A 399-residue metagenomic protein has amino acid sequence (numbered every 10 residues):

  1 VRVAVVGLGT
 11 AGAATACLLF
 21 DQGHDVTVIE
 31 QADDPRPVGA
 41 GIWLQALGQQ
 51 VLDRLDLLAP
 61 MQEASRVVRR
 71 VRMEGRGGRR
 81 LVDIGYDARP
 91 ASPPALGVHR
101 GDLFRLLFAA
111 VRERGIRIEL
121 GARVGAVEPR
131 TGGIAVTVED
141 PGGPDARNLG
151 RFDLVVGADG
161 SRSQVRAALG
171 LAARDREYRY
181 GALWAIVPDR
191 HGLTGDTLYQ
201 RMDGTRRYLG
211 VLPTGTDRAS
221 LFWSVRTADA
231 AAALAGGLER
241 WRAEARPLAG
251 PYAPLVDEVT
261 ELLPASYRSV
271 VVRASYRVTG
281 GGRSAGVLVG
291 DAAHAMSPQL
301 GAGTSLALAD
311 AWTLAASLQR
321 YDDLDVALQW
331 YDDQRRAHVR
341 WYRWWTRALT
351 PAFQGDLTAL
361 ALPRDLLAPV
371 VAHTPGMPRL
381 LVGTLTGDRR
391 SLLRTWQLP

Functional and structural regions predicted by a protein language model:
V1-A11: Beta1/beta-strand and adjacent pyrophosphate-binding region of the FAD-binding site in flavoprotein oxidoreductases
A11, D34, R162: Conserved Rossmann-like nucleotide-cofactor binding loop
F20-A40: Glycine-rich FAD pyrophosphate-binding loop
A40, L44-A110: Active-site-adjacent segment of FAD-dependent monooxygenases/related oxidoreductases
E63, G78, A316-P399: C-terminal helical "tail/cap" subdomain of flavin- and related membrane-associated enzymes
R105-A109, E113-V271: Conserved FAD-binding catalytic core of PHBH/FMO-like flavoproteins
R268-L288: FAD-binding beta-loop-beta segment adjacent to the flavin cofactor pocket
V272, A293-S305: Glycine-rich phosphate/pyrophosphate-binding beta-alpha loops
